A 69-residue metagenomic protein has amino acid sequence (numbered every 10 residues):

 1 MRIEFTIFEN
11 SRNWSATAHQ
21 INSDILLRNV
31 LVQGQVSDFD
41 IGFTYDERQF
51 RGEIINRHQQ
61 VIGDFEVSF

Functional and structural regions predicted by a protein language model:
M1-V32: N-terminal acidic leader/helix
D38-F69: Short, mixed-charge low-complexity intrinsically disordered segments
